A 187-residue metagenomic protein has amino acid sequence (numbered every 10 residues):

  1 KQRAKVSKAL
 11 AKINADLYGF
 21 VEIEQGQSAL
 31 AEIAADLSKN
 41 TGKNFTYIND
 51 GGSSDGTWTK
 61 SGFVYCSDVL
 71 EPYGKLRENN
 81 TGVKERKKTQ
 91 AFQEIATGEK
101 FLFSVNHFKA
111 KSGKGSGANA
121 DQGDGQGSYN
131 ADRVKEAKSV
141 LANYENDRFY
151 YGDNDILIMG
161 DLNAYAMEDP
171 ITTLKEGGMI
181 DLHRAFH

Functional and structural regions predicted by a protein language model:
K1-H187: Divalent cation-coordinating acidic motifs and surrounding scaffolds that mediate Ca2+/Mg2+/Mn2+/Zn2+-dependent binding
